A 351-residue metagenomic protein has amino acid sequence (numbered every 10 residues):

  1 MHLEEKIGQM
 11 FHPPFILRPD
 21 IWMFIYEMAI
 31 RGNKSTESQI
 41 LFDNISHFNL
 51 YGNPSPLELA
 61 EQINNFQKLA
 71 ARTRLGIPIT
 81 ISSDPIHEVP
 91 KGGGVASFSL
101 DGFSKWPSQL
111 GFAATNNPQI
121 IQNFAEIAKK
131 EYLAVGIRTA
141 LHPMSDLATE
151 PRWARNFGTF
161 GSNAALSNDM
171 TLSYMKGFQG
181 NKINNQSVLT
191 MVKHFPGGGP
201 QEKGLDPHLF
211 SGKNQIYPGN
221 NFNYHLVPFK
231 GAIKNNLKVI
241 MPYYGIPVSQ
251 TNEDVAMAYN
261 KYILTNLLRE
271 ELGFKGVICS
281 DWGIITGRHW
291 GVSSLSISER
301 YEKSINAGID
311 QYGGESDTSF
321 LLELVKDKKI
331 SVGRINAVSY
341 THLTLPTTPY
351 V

Functional and structural regions predicted by a protein language model:
M1-L343, P349: Glycoside hydrolase catalytic-domain context in secreted enzymes
